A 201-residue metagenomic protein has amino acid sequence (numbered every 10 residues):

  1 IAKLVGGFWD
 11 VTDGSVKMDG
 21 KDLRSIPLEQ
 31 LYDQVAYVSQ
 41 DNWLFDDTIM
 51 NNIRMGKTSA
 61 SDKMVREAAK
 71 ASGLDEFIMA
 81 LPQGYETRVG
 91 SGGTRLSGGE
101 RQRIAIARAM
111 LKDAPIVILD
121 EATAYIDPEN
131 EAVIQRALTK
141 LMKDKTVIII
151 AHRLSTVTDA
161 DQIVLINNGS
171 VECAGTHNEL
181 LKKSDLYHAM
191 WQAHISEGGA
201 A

Functional and structural regions predicted by a protein language model:
V5-G6: Helix-to-loop junction immediately C-terminal to a conserved catalytic motif
T12-G20, S25, Y32, M50-S91 (+2 more regions): ABC ATPase nucleotide-binding domain helical subdomain, centered on the C-loop/LSGGQ "ABC signature"
K17-D22, D75-I104, I126, G169 (+1 more regions): ABC-fold ATPase nucleotide-binding domain signature/coupling loops
A71, A80-P82, R136, T158-A201: C-terminal portion of ABC ATPase nucleotide-binding domains
S97-G98, I104-A109, V133, I149: ABC ATPase nucleotide-binding domain "signature" region
L111-P115, D144: A short, proline-enriched helix->beta-strand linker immediately N-terminal to the Walker B motif in ABC-type P-loop
V117-E121: Catalytic Walker B motif of ABC-type/P-loop ATPase nucleotide-binding domains
K140-I149, V157: Conserved catalytic loops of ABC-family nucleotide-binding domains
